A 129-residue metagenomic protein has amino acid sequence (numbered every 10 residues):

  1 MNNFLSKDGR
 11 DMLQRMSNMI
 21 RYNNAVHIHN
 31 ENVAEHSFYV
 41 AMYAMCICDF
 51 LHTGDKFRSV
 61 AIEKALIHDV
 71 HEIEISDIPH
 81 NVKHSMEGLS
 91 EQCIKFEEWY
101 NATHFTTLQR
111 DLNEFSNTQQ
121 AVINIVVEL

Functional and structural regions predicted by a protein language model:
F4-K7, H27-A34, S116-Q120: Short, solvent-exposed segments of well-ordered alpha helices
L5-N24: Short alpha-helical hairpin
K7, G54-V70, N117-L129: Alpha-helical scaffolds flanking conserved acidic
G9-D11, N81-V82, M86: Glycine-rich active-site loop/strand segments that organize a redox cofactor
V26-V60: Alpha-helical phosphate/pyrophosphate-handling elements in metalloenzyme active cores
E72-N81: Catalytic Zn2+-binding segment of zinc metalloproteases
H84-N101: Divalent-cation-assisted or electrostatically stabilized phosphate/pyrophosphate-binding catalytic cores
E97-L129: Metalloprotease/metallohydrolase-associated module, dominated by Zn2+-dependent proteases
